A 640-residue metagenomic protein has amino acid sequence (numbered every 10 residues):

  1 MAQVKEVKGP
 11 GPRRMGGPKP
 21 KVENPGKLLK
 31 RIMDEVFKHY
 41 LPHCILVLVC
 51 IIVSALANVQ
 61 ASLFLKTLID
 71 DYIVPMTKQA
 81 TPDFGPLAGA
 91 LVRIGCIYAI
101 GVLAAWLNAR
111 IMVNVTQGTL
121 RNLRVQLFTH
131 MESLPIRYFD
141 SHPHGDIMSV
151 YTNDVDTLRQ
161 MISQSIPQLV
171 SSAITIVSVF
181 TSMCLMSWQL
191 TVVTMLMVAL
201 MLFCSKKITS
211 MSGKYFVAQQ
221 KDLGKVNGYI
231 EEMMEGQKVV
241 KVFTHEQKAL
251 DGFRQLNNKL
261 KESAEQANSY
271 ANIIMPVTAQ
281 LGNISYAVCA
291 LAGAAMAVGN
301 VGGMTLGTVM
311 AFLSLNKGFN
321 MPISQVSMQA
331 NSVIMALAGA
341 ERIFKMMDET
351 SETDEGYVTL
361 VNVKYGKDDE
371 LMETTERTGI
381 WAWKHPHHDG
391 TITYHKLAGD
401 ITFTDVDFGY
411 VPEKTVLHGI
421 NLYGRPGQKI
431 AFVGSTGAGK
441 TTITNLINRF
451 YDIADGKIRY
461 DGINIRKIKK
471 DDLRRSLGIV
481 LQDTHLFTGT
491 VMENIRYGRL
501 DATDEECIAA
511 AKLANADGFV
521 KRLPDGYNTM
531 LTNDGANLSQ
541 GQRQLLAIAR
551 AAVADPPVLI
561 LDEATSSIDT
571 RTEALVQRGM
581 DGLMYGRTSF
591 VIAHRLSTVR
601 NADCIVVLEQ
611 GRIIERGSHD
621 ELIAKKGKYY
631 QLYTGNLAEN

Functional and structural regions predicted by a protein language model:
M1-N58, I73-I94, N108-M112, T116 (+9 more regions): Membrane-integrated ABC transporters
K5, A80-T81, V363-N640: ABC-type nucleotide-binding domain
G11-P20, Q117, V125-S149, N153-T157 (+5 more regions): Short intracellular "coupling" helices and adjacent cytoplasmic loop segments at the cytosolic face of multi-pass
P18-G26, V49-C50, A57-I73, I97-H144 (+11 more regions): Juxtamembrane helix-loop junctions of ABC transporter transmembrane domains
K30, V49, A104, N108 (+5 more regions): Hydrophobic alpha-helical transmembrane segments of ABC transporter permease domains
K38-L41, I136-R137, N153-I162, I166 (+6 more regions): An intracellular "coupling" helix at the cytosolic face of ABC transporter transmembrane type-1 domains
H39, H43-L56, I97, Q164-A218 (+1 more regions): Transmembrane helices of ABC transporter permease
P75, S182-L196, Q266, Y270-E341 (+2 more regions): Helix-loop-helix
